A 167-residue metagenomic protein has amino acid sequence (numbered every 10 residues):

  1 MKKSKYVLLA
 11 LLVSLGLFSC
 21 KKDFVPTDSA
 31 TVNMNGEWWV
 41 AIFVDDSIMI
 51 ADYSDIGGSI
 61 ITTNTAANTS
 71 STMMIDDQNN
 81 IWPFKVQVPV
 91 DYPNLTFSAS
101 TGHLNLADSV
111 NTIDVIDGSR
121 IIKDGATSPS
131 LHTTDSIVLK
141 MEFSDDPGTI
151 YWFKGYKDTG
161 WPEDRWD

Functional and structural regions predicted by a protein language model:
M1-V7: Bacterial N-terminal signal peptides that target proteins for export
S4, K21-V25: Regulatory, intrinsically disordered low-complexity regions in eukaryotic nuclear proteins
G16-S19: C-terminal motif of bacterial Sec signal peptides marking the signal peptidase cleavage site
T27-D167: First exposed extracellular module after export/assembly in secreted or surface-exposed proteins
